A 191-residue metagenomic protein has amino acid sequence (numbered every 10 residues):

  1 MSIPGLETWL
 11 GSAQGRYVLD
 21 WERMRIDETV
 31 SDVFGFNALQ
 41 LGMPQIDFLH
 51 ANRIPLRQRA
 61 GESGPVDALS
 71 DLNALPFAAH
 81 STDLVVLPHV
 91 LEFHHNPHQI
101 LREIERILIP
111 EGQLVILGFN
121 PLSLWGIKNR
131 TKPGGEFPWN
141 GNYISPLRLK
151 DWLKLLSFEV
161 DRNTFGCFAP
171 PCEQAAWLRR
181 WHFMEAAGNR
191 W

Functional and structural regions predicted by a protein language model:
M1-S31: Class I SAM-dependent methyltransferase Rossmann-like catalytic core, especially the SAM/SAH-binding loop
M24, E28-L75: Class I SAM-dependent methyltransferase SAM/SAH-binding core
N73-V85: A short acidic, Gly/Pro-enriched loop at the edge of an enzyme's catalytic core that lines a small-molecule cofactor
D83-H98: A short SAM/SAH-binding and catalytic strip from SAM-dependent methyltransferases
H98-Q113: A short glycine-rich, Lys/Arg-flanked "PGG" loop and its adjoining helix->strand segment in the class I
Q113-N140: Conserved class I S-adenosyl-L-methionine
N140-N163: Short alpha-helix
F165-W191: A C-terminal cap/extension of S-adenosyl-L-methionine-dependent methyltransferases that defines the acceptor-substrate
